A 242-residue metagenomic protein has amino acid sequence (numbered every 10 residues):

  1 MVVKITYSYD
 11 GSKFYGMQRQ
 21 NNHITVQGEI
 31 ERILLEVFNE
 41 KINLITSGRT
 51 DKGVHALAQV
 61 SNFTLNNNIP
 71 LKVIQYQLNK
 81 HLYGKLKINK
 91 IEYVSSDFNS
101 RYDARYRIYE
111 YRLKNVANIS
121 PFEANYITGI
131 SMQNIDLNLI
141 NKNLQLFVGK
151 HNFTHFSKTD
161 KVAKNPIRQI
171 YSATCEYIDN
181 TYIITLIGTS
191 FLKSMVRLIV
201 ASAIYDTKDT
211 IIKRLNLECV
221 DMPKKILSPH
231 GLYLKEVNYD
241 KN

Functional and structural regions predicted by a protein language model:
M1-N242: Structured-RNA-binding interfaces characteristic of tRNA pseudouridine synthases
